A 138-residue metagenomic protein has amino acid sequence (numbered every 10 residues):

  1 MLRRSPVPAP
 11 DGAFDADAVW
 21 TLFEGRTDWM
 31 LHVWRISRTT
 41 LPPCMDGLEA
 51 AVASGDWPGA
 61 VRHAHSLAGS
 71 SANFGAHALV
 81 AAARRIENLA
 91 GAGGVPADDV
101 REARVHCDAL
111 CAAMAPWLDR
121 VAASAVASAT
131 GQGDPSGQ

Functional and structural regions predicted by a protein language model:
M1-G12, R38, S70-R85, L89-Q138: Amphipathic, coiled-coil-like alpha-helical segments
G12-V19: A short, charged helix-loop
G25-R26, L48-A60, F74, A90-D98: Short helix-adjacent coil turns
